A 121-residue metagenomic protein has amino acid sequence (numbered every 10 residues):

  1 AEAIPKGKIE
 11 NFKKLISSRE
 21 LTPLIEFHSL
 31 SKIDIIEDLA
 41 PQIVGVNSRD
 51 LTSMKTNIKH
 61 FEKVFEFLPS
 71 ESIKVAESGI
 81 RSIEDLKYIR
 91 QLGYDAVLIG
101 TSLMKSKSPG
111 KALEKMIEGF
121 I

Functional and structural regions predicted by a protein language model:
A1-K59, E66-S70: Conserved anion-binding
A1-K6, G45-M54, L92-L113: Glycine-rich phosphate-binding active-site loops on the catalytic face of alpha/beta enzymes
E26, G79, S106: Active-site-adjacent beta-strand anchor residues
S29-A40, A76, I80-I99, K111 (+1 more regions): Catalytic cores of alpha/beta
K59-K63, R81-E84: Short amphipathic alpha-helical segments
K63-F67, R90, K105-I121: C-terminal helical cap(s) of enzyme catalytic domains, especially alpha/beta-barrels
I73: Active-site neighborhood of glycoside hydrolase catalytic domains
